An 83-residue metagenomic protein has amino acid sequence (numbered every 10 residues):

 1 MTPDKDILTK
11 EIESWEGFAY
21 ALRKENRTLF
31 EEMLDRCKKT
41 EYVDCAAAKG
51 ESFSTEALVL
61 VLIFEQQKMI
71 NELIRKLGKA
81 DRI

Functional and structural regions predicted by a protein language model:
T2-P3, E13-V61: Acidic, low-complexity intrinsically disordered segments
A48-I83: Long, leucine- and charge-enriched amphipathic alpha-helices that form heptad-repeat coiled-coil/leucine-zipper-like
